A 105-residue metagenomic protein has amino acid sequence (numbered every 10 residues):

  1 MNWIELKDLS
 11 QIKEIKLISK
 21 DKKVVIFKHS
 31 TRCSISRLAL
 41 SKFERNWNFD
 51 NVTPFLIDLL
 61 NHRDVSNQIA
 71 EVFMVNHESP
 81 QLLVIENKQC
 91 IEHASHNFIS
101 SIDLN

Functional and structural regions predicted by a protein language model:
M1-K13: N-terminal "domain-start" segment that seeds a small globular fold
L6, V52-S66: Thiol-based oxidoreductase modules, predominantly thioredoxin-like and allied folds used for disulfide exchange
E14-N46: Local sequence-structure signature of Cys/Sec-based thiol-disulfide redox active-site neighborhoods
N48-D50: Short helix-capping segments at alpha-helix termini
F73-E86: Structural micro-motif
L83-N105: Non-catalytic, surface beta->alpha helical segment in thiol-disulfide oxidoreductase systems
